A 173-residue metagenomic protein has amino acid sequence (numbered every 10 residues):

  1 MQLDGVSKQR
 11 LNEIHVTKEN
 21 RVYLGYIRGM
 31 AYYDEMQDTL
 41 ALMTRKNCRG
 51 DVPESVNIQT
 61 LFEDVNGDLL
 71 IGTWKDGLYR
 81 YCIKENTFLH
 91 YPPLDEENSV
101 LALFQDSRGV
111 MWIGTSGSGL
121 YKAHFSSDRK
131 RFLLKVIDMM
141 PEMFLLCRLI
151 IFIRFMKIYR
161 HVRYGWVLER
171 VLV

Functional and structural regions predicted by a protein language model:
M1-V173: Carboxylate-rich, polar loop motifs that coordinate divalent cations or form catalytic acidic clusters
